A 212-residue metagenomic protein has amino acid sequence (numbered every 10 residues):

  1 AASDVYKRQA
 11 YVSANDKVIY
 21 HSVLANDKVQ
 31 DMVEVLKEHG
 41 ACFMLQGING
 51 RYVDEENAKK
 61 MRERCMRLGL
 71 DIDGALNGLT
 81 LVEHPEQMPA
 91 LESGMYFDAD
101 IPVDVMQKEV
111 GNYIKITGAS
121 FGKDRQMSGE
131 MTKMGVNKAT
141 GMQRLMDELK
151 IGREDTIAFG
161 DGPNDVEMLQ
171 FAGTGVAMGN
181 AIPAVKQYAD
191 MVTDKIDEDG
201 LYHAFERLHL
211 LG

Functional and structural regions predicted by a protein language model:
A1-Y6: Short, small-residue-biased leader/transition segments that mark boundaries at the very start of proteins
K7-R8, V110-Y113, F171-A172, Q187-A189: Short, structured coil segments at secondary-structure junctions
A14-A25: Glycine/small-residue-rich loop that forms an oxyanion/phosphate-binding "nest" at active or ligand-binding sites
V29: Active-site glycine/GP-rich loop and adjacent strand/helix microenvironment that borders small-molecule binding pockets
V35, H39-A41, Q46-F159, P163: Conserved acidic, metal-coordinating active-site core of Asp-based, Mg2+-dependent phosphoryl-transfer enzymes
E130-G212: Mg2+-dependent phosphoryl-transfer enzymes with acidic/Ser/Thr/Gly-rich catalytic loops
